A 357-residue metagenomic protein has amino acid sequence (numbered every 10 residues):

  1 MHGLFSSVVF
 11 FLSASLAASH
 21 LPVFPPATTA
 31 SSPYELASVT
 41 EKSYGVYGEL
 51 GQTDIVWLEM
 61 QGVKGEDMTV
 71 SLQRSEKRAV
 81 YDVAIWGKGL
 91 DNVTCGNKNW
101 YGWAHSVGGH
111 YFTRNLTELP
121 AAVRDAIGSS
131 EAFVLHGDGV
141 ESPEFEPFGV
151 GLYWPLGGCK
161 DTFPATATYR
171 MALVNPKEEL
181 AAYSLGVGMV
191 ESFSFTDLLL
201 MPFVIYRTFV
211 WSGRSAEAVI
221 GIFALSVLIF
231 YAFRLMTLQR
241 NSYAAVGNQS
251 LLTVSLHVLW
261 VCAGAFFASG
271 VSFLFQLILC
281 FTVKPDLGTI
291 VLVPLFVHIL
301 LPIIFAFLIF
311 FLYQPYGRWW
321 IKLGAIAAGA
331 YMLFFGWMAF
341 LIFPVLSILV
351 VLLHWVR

Functional and structural regions predicted by a protein language model:
A17-V56, I127, A132-D138, S194-S212: Non-catalytic extracellular/lumenal accessory regions of secreted precursors
L50-V134, P164-T166, L173-E178: Acidic, Ser/Thr/Pro-rich low-complexity intrinsically disordered segments
A79-Y81, E146-P147, L152-Y153, Y169 (+1 more regions): Edge beta-strands of jelly-roll/beta-sandwich modules across compartments, strongly enriched in secreted/luminal
G128-P164: Beta-sandwich interaction modules
R214-G221, T289-P302, W337-F340: Alpha-helical transmembrane segments of polytopic membrane proteins
A224-C262: Juxtamembrane interface at the cytosolic side of transmembrane helices
I309-Y313, L346-R357: Membrane-water interface at the C-terminal end of transmembrane alpha helices
L312-F343: Membrane-helix boundary connector in multi-pass membrane proteins
